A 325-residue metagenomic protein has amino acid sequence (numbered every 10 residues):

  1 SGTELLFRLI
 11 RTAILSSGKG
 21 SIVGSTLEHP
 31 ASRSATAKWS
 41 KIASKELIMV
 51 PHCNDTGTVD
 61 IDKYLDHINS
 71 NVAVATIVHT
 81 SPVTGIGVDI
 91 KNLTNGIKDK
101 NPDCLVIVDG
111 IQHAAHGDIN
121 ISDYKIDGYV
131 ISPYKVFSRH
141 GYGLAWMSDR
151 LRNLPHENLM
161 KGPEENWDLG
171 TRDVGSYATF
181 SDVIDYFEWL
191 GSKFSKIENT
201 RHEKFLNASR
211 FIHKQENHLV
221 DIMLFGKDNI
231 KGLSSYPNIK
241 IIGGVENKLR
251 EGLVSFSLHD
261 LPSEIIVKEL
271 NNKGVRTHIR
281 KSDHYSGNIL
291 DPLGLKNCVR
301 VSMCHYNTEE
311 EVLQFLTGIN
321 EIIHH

Functional and structural regions predicted by a protein language model:
S1-H325: Pyridoxal 5′-phosphate
